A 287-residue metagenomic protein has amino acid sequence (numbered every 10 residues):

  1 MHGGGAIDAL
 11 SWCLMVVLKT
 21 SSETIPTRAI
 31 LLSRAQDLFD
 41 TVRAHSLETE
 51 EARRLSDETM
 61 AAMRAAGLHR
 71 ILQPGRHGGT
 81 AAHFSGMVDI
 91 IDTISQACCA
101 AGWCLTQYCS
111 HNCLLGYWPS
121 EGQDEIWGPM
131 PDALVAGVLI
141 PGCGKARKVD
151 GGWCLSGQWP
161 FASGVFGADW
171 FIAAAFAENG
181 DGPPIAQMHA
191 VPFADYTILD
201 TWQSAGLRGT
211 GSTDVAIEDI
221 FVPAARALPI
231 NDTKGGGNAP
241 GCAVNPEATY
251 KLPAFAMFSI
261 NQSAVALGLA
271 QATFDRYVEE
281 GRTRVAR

Functional and structural regions predicted by a protein language model:
H2-T106: Amphipathic, small/basic residue-rich leader segments at the start of a protein or domain
D57-A65, R70-A168: Glycine-rich flavin
C143, A186-A190, D214: Well-ordered beta-strand positions in beta-sheet-rich domains
W153, W159-A162, A173-F176, I220 (+2 more regions): Helix-rich catalytic cores of soluble enzyme domains
Q158-Y196, D200-T201: DPxDG-like acidic metal-binding loop motif
D195-D200, S204-D214: Acidic/serine-rich, low-complexity amphipathic helices located in mid- to C-terminal regulatory regions
D214-R287: Glycine-rich beta->alpha junctions and the first turn(s) of the following alpha-helix
